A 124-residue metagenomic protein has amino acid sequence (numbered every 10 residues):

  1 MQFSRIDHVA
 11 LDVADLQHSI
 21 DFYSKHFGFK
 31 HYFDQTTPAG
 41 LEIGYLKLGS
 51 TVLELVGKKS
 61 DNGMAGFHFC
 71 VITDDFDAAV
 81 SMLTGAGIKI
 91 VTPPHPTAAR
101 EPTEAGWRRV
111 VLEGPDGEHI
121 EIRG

Functional and structural regions predicted by a protein language model:
M1, A10-V52: Core segments of cupin and vicinal oxygen chelate
M1-H18, G66-V71, R123: N-terminal beta-strand motif that seeds the catalytic metal site of vicinal oxygen chelate
Q2, A86-G124: Vicinal oxygen chelate
H18, F76-V80: Short, conserved charged micro-motifs
S24-H26, M82-A86: Short amphipathic alpha-helices in soluble, non-transmembrane regions that often serve as interface/regulatory elements
H31, L53-L55, L112, I122: Generic preference for hydrophobic
D34-T36, K58, H95-E101: Short, solvent-exposed loop/turn elements at beta->coil junctions and helix N-caps that rim active or binding pockets
P38-E42, G63-M64, T103-G106: Short acidic/glycine-enriched loop/turn segments that link adjacent beta-strands
